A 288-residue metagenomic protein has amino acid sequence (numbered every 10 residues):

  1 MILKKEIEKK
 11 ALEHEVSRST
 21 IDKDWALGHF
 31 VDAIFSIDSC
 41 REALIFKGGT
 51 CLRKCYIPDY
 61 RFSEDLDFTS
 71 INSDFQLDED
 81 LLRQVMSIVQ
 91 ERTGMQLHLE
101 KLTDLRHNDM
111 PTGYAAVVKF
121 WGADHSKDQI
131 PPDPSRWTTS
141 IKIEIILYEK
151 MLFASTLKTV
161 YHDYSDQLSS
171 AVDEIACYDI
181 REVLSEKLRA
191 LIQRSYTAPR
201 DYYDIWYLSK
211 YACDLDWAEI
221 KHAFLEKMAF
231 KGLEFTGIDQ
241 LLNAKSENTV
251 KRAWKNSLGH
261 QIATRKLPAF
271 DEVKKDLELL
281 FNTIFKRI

Functional and structural regions predicted by a protein language model:
M1-L44, K54-Y60, E64-L66, S70-I288: Structured mid-to-C-terminal alpha-helical surface segments
F46-T50: Glycine-rich beta-strand-to-loop/alpha-helix junction loops that act as flexible
